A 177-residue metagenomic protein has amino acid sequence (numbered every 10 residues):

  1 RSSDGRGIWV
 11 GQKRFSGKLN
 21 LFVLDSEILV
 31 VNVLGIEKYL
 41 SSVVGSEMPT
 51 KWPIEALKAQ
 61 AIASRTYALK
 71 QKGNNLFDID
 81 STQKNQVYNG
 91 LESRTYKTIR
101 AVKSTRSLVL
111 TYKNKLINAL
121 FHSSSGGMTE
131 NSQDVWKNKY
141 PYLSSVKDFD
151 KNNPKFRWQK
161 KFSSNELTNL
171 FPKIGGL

Functional and structural regions predicted by a protein language model:
R1-L177: Conserved, single-site charged/polar hotspot
